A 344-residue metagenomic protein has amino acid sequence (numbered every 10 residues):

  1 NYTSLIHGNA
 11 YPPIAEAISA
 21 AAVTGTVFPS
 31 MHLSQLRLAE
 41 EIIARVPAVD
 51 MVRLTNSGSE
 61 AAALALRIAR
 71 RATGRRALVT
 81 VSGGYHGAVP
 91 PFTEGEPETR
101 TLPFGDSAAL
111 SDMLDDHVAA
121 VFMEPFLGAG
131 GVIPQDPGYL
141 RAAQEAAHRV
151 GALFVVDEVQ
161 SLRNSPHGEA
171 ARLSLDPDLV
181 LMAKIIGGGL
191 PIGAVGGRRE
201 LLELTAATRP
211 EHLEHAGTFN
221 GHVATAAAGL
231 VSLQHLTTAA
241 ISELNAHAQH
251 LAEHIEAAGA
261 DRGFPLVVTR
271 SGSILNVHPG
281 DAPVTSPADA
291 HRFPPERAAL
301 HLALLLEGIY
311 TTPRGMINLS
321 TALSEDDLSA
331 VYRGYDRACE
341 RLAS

Functional and structural regions predicted by a protein language model:
N1-S344: Conserved N-terminal phosphate-binding loop of PLP-dependent enzymes in the Aspartate aminotransferase
